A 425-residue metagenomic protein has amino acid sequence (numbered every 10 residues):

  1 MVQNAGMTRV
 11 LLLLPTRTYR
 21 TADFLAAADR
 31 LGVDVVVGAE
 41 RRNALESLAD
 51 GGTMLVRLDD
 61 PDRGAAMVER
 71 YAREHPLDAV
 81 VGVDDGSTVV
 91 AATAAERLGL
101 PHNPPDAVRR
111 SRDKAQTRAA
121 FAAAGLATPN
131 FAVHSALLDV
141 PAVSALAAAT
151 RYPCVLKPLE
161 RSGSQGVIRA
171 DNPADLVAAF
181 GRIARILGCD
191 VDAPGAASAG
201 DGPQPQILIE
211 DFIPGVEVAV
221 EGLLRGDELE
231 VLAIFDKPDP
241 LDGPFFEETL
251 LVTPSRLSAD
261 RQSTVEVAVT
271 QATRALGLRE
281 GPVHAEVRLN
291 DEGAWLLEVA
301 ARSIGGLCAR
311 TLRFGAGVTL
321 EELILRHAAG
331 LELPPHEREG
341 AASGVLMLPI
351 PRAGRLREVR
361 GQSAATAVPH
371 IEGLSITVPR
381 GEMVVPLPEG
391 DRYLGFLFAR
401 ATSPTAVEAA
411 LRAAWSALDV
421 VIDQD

Functional and structural regions predicted by a protein language model:
M1-A107, L137-L138, V378-R392, R400-D425: ATP-binding N-terminal substructure of ATP-dependent carboxylate-amine bond-forming enzymes
V2, A123, L325-D425: Peripheral (often C-terminal) accessory segments that flank ATP-dependent C-N-forming ligase machineries
T8, S263-A285, D291, A300-R357: Active-site "cap" helix and flanking loop/linker of ATP-utilizing ligase/carboxylase catalytic domains
E96-V167, D190: A conserved helix-loop-beta module that forms one wall/lid of the active-site cleft in ATP-utilizing catalytic domains
A127-P129, A149, P153-L156, R169-P214 (+2 more regions): Conserved ATP-binding module of the ATP-grasp superfamily
H134, V167-N172, L223-R225, N290: Short beta-strand-to-turn element immediately C-terminal to the catalytic PLP-Schiff-base lysine in fold type I
I168, A178-R182, E210, E217-D239 (+5 more regions): Beta-strand scaffold of nucleotide-dependent catalytic cores
I168, D211, T253-P254, R313 (+1 more regions): Short, well-ordered beta-strand elements within core beta-sheets of diverse protein domains
